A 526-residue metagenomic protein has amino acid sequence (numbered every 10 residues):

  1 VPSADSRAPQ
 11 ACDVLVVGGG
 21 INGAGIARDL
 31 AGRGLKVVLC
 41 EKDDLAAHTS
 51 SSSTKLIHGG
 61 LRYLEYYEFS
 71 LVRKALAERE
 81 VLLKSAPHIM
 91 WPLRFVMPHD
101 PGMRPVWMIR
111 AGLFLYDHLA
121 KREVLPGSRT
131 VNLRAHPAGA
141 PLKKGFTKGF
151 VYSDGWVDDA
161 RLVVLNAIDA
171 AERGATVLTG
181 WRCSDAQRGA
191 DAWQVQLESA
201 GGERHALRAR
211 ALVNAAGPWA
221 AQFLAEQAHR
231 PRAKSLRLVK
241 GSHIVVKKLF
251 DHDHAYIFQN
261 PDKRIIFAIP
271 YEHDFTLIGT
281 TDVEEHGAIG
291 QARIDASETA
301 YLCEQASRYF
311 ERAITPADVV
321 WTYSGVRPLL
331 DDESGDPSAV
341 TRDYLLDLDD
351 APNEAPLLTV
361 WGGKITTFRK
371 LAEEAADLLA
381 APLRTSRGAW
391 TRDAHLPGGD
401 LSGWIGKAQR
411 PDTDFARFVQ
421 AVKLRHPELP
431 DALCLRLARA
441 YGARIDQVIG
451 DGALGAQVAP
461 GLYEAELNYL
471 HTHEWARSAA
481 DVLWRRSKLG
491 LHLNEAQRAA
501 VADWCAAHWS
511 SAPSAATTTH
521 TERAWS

Functional and structural regions predicted by a protein language model:
V1-A11, G202: A short, basic/flexible loop-to-alpha-helix module at the beginning of a structural domain
A8-G20: Beta1/beta-strand and adjacent pyrophosphate-binding region of the FAD-binding site in flavoprotein oxidoreductases
A11, D43, I89, P101-R104 (+13 more regions): C-terminal accessory subdomains/tails of enzymes that are appended
V17, L207-G217: Short hydrophobic core segments
G23: N-terminal Rossmann-fold NAD(P) dinucleotide-binding loop
A31-S51: Glycine-rich FAD pyrophosphate-binding loop
K55-A138: Dinucleotide-binding Rossmann-like beta1-alpha1 core, especially the glycine-rich loop that anchors the ADP
F150-R210: Helical element adjacent to the flavin cofactor pocket in flavoenzyme catalytic cores
